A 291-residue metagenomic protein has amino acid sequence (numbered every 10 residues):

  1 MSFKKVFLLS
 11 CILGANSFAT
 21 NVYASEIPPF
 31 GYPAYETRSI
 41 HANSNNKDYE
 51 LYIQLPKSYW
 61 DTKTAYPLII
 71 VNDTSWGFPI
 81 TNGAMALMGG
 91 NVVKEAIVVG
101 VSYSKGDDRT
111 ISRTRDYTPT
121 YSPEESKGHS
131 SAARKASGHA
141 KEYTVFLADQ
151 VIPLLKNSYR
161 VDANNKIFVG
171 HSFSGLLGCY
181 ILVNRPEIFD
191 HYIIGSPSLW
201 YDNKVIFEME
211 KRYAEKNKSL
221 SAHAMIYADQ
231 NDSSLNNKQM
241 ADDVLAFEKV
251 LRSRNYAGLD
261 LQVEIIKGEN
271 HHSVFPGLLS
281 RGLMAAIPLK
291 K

Functional and structural regions predicted by a protein language model:
M1-L8, F18: Bacterial N-terminal signal peptides that target proteins for export
A19-P67: A domain-start/cap signature at the N-terminus of enzymes
A65-F146, Q150, L154-S158: Serine-hydrolase catalytic machinery in alpha/beta-hydrolase-like enzymes
D73-T74, K156-Y159, L182-V183, H191-P197 (+2 more regions): Cell-envelope and extracellular/periplasmic
R160-H171: Alpha/beta-hydrolase fold nucleophile elbow
G170-S174, G178: Gly/Ala-rich beta-loop-alpha elbow adjacent to hydrolase catalytic centers
N184-S221: Mobile cap/lid helix-loop segments that gate and shape the active-site cleft of serine hydrolases
Y227, S233-L235, Q239-K291: C-terminal catalytic histidine-bearing segment of alpha/beta-hydrolase fold enzymes
